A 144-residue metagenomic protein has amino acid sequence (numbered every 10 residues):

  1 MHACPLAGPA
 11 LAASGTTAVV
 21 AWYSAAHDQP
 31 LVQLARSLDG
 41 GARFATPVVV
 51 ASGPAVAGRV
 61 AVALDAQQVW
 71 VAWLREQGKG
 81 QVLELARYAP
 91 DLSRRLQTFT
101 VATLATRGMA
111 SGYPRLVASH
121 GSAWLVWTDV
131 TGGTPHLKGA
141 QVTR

Functional and structural regions predicted by a protein language model:
M1-R144: Extracellular, repeat-based ectodomains that mediate carbohydrate processing or recognition
